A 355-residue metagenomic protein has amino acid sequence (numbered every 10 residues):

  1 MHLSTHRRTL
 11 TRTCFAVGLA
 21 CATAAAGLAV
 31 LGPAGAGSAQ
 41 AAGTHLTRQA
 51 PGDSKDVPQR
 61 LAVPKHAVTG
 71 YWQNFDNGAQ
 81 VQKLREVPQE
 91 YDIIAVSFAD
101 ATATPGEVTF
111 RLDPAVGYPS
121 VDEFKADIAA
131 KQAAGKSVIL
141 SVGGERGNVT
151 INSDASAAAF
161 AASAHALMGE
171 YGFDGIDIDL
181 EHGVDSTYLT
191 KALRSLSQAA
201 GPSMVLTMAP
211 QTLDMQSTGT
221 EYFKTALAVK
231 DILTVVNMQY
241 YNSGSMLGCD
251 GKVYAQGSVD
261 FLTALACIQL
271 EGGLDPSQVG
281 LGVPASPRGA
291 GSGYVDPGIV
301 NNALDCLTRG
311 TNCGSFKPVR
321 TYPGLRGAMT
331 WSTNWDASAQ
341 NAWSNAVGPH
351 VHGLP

Functional and structural regions predicted by a protein language model:
M1-A41: Secretory targeting and sorting signals
A42-L46, P51-G280, A285-N302, P318-L325 (+2 more regions): Chitinase-like catalytic core of GlcNAc-active glycosidases
A115, R309-F316: Surface-exposed intrinsically disordered loops and tails
A303-L304, N312: N-terminal onset of structured domains
S332: Residues that scaffold, gate, or flank divalent-cation-dependent active/transport sites
